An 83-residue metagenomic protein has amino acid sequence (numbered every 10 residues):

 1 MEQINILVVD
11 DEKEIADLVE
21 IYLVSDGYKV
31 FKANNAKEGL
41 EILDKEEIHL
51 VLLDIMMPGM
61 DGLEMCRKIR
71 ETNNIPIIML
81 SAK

Functional and structural regions predicted by a protein language model:
M1-N5: Non-catalytic signal-transmission and effector/linker regions of two-component phosphorelay proteins
V9-D10, A33, V51: Conserved sequence signature across two-component system core domains
K13-F31: Two-component/phosphorelay signaling modules centered on CheY-like receiver
N34-E38, D61-E64: Acidic catalytic/metal-coordinating carboxylates
D44-E46, K68-I75: Conserved phosphotransfer cores of two-component systems
E46-L52: Active-site beta3 strand of CheY-like receiver
D54, S81: Active-site residues of response regulator receiver
M57: Receiver (REC) domain active-site loop signature in two-component systems and cognate sites in sensor histidine kinases
